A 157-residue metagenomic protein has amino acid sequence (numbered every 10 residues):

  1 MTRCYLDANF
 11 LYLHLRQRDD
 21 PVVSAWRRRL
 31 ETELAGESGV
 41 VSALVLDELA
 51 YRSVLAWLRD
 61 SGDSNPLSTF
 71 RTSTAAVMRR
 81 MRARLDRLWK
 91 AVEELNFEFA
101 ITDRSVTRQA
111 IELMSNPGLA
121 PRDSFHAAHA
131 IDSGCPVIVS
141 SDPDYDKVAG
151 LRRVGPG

Functional and structural regions predicted by a protein language model:
M1-V45, R52-L67, S133: Short, well-structured N-terminal submotif of metal-dependent ribonuclease cores
R3, N116, A127-G157: Acidic, PIN/NYN-like endoribonuclease modules and their adjacent C-terminal/linker elements
F10, V45, V106, H126 (+1 more regions): Alpha-helix capping/helix-boundary segments
A35-E37, L95, V148: Structured helix-beta-strand junction loops
R59-R87: Helix-adjacent hinge/juxtasegments
R82-V137: Active-site neighborhoods of divalent-metal-dependent phosphate/nucleic-acid chemistry enzymes
